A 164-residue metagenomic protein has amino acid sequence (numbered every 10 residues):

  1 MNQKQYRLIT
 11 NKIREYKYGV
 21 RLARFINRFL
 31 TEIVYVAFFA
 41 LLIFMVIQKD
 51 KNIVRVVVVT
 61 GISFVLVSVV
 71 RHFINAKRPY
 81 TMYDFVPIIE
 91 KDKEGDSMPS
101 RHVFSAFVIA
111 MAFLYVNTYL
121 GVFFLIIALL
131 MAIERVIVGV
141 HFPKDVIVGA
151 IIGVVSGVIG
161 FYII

Functional and structural regions predicted by a protein language model:
M1-V36, K51, V67-G95: N-terminal transmembrane-helix/juxtamembrane module of multi-pass inner/ER membrane proteins
Y18, I43-K49, V116, F161-I163: Structural signal for the C-terminal ends of transmembrane alpha-helices and the immediately following loop
L30-L42, F123-I126: Hydrophobic alpha-helical transmembrane segments
A40-L66: Interfacial segments of alpha-helical transmembrane regions
I47, N75-Y80, G139-K144: Transmembrane helix-loop junctions in multipass membrane proteins, especially transporters and channels
V58-R71, V122-E134: Small-polar-interrupted transmembrane alpha-helices in polytopic inner-membrane proteins
F64-S68, H72, V154-F161: Transmembrane alpha-helical segments of multi-pass membrane transport proteins and ion-pumping complexes
D84-I164: Membrane-embedded catalytic cores of phosphoryl/pyrophosphoryl-handling enzymes
